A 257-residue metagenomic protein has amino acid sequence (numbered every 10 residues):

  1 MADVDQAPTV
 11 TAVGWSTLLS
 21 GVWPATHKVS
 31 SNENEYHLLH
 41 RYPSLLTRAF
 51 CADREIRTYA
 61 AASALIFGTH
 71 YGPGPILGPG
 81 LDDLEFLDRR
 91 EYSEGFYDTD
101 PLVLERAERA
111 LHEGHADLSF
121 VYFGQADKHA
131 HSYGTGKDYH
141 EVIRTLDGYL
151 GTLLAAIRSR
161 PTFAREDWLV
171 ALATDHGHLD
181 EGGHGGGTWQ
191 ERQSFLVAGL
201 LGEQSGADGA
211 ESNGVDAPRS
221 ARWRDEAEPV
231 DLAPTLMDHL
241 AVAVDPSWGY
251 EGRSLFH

Functional and structural regions predicted by a protein language model:
M1-D53: Active-site nucleophile/metal-coordination loop of metallo-enzymes that catalyze phosphate/sulfate and related
A2-P8, S31-H37, Y92-Y97, R109 (+2 more regions): Second-shell loop/turn segments in exported
Q6-V10, P24-A25, A64-G68, Q125-H129 (+2 more regions): Solvent-exposed loop/turn segments at secondary-structure junctions within structured extracellular/periplasmic domains
V13-G21, G186-A243, F256: Substrate-binding rim/cap in mid-to-C-terminal beta-strand-loop elements of soluble/periplasmic
P24-N32, G78-E105: Acidic, His- and aromatic-enriched active-site or binding-groove loops in soluble protein domains that engage sugars
A52-Y59, G114-S119, A164-L169, S194: Loop/turn elements at helix/coil->beta-strand transitions in domains of secreted/extracellular proteins
T69-F86, E105-T152: Active-site His/acidic residue clusters
T145-W189, L196, L236: Metal-dependent active-site segment of extracytoplasmic phospho-/sulfohydrolases and closely related
